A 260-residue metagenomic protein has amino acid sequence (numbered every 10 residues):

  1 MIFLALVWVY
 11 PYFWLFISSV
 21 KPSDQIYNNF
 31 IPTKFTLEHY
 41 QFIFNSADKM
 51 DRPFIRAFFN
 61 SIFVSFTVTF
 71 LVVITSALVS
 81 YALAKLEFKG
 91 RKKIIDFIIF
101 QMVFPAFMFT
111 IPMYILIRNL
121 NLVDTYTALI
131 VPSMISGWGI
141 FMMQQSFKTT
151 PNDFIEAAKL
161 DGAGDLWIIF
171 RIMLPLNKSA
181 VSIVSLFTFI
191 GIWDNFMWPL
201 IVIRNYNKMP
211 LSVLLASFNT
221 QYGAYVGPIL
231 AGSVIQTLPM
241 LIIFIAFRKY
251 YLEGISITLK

Functional and structural regions predicted by a protein language model:
M1-K260: A structural signal for multi-pass alpha-helical bundles of membrane permease subunits that mediate small-molecule
